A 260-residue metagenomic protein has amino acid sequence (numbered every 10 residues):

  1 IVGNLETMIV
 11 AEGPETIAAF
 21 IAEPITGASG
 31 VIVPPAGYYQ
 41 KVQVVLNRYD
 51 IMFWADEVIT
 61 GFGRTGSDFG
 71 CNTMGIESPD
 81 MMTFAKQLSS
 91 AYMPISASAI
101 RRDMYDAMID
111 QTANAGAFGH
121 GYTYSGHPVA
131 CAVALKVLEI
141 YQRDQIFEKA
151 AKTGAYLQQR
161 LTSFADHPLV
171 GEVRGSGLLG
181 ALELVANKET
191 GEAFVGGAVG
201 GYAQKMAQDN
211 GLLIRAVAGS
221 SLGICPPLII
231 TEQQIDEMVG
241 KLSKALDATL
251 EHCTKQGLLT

Functional and structural regions predicted by a protein language model:
I1-T260: Conserved N-terminal phosphate-binding loop of PLP-dependent enzymes in the Aspartate aminotransferase
